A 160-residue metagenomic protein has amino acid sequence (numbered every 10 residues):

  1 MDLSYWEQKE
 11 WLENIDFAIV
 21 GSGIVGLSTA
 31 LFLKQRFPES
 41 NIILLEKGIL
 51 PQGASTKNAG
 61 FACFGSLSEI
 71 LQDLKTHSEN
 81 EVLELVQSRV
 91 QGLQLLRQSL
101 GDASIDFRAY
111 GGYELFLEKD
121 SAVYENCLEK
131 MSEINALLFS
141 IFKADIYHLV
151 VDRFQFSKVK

Functional and structural regions predicted by a protein language model:
M1-A18, Q35-R36, S40-N41: Extreme N-terminal leader/targeting segments of oxidoreductases
V20, L45, L115-F116: Short hydrophobic segments within beta-strands
S22-L27, K47: Glycine-rich Rossmann-fold phosphate-binding loop(s) that bind the pyrophosphate of adenine dinucleotide cofactors
K34-K57: Glycine-rich FAD pyrophosphate-binding loop
G53, K57-Q87: Glycine-rich active-site loop/strand segments that organize a redox cofactor
S68-L74, Q98-K160: Flavin (FAD/FMN) cofactor-binding and adjacent substrate-gating region of FAD-dependent oxidoreductase domains
V86-L95: N-terminal FAD cofactor-binding segment of flavoenzymes
